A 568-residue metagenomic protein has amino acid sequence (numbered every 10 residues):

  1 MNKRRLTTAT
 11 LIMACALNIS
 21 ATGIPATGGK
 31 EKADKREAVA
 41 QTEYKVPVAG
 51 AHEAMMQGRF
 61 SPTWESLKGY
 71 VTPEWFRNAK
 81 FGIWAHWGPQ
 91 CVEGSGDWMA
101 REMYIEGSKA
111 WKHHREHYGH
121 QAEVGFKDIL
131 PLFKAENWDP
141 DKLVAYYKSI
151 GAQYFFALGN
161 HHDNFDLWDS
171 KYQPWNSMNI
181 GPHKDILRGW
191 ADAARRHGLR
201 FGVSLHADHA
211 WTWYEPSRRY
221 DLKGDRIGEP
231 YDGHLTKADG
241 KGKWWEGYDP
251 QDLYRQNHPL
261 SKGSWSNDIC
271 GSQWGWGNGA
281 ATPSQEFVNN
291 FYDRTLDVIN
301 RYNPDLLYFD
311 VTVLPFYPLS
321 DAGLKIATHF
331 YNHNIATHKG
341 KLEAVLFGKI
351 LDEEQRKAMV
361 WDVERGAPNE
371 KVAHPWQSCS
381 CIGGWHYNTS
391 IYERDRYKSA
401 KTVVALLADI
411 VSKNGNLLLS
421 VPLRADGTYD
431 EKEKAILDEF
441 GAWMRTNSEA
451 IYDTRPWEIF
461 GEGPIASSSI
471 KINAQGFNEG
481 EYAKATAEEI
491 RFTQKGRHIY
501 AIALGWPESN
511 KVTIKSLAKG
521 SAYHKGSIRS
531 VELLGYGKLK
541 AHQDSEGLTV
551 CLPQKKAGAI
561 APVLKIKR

Functional and structural regions predicted by a protein language model:
M1-T10: Bacterial N-terminal signal peptides that target proteins for export
K3-R4, I19, E31-A33: N-terminal cationic leader/targeting segments used for protein routing and processing
A9-S20: Bacterial N-terminal signal peptides
I24-R568: Mature catalytic domains of secreted/periplasmic carbohydrate-active enzymes
